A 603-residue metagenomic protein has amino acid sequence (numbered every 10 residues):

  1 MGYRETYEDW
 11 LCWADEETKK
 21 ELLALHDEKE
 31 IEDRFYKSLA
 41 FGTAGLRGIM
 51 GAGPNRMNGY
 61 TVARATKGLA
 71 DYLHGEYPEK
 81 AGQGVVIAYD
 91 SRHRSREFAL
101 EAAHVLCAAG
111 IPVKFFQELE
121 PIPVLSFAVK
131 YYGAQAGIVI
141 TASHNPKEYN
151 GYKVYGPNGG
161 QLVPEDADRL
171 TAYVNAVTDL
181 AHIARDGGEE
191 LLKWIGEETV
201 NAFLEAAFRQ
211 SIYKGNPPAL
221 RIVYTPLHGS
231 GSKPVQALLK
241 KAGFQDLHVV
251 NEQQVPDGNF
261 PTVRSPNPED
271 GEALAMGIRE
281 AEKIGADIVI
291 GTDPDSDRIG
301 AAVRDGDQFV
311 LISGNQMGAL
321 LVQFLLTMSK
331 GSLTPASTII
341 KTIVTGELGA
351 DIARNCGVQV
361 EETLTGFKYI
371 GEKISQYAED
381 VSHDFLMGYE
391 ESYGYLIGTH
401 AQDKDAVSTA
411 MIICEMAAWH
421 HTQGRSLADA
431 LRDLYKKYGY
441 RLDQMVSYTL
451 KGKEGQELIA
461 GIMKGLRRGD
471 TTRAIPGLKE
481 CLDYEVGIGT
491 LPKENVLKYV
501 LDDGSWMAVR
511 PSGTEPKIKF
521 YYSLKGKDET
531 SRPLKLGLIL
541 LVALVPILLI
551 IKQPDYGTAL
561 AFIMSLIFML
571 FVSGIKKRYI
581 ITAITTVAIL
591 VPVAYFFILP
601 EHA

Functional and structural regions predicted by a protein language model:
E5-A102, L192-A219, S230: An N-terminal, well-structured beta->alpha segment
E30-F35, L39, N150-A273, E280-A281: Gly/Ser/Thr-enriched, mixed-charge loops and adjacent short helices that form phosphate/oxyanion-binding elements
F35-N55, A142-N145, P226-L238, P294 (+3 more regions): Conserved phosphate/anionic-ligand binding catalytic regions in large, soluble enzymes, centered on
V86-Y149, K241-A301: N-terminal small/polar loop signature for handling phosphorylated ligands or for N-terminal nucleophile
P157-G160, A172, T178, R279-K341 (+1 more regions): Replace "Mg2+/Mn2+-dependent" with "divalent metal-dependent
E282, A286-I288, Q308, M328-R510 (+2 more regions): Phosphate-binding and adjacent anionic-ligand microenvironments
E529-A603: Hydrophobic alpha-helical transmembrane segments of multi-pass inner membrane proteins, especially in bacterial systems
